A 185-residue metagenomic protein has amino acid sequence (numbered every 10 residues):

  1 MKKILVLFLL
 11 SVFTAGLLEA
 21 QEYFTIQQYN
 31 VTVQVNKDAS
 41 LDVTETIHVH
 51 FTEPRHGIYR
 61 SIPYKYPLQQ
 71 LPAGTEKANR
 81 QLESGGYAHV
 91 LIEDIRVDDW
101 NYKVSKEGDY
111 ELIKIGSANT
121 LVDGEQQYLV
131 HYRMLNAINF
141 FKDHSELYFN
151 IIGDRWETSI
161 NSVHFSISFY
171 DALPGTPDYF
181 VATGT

Functional and structural regions predicted by a protein language model:
M1-I4: Positively charged n-region of N-terminal signal peptides that target proteins for export
V6-A15: Bacterial N-terminal signal peptides
E19-T185: Lumenal/extracellular ectodomains and adaptor appendage modules of the eukaryotic vesicle/secretory system
